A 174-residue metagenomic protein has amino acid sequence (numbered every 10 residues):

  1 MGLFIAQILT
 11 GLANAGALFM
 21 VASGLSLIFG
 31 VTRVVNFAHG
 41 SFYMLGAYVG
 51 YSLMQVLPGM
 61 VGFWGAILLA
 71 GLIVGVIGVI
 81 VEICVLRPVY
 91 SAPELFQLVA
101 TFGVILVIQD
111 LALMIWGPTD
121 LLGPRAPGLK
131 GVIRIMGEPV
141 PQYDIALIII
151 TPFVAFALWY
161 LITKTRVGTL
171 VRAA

Functional and structural regions predicted by a protein language model:
M1-T32, F37-A174: Small-residue-rich transmembrane alpha-helical segments that form helix-helix packing/gating elements in polytopic
